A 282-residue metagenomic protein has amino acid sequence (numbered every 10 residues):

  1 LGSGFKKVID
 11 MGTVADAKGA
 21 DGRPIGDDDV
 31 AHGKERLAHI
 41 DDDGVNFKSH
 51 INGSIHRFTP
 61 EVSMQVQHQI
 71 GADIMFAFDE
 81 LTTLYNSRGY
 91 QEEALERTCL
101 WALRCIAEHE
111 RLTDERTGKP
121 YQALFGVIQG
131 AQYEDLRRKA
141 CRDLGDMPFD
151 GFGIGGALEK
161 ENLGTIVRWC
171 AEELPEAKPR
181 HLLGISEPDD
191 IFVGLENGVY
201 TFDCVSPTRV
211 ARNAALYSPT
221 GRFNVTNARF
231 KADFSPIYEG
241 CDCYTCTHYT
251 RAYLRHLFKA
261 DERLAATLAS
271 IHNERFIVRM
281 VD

Functional and structural regions predicted by a protein language model:
L1-T117, A228-K231: Non-catalytic, usually N-terminal nucleic-acid engagement modules in DNA/RNA processing proteins
K34-L37, I74-M75, K139-C141, N162-L163 (+2 more regions): Short hydrophobic/aromatic-rich motifs at helix boundaries and adjacent loops
L37, D42-G44, K48, I55 (+10 more regions): Generic secondary-structure boundary/loop-capping signal
I55, T59, Y90, R97 (+3 more regions): Catalytic cores of large soluble enzymes that bind and process phosphate-bearing ligands
Q65, D189-F192, Y200, A252 (+1 more regions): Active-site phosphate/pyrophosphate-handling residues
D79-N86, G240-D282: C-terminal extensions of enzymes
E96, E108, L112-D114, K119-I237: Glycine-rich phosphate/ribose-binding loops and adjacent secondary-structure elements that form binding surfaces
C99, L103, G164, R168 (+2 more regions): Predominant activation on well-ordered alpha-helical scaffold segments within soluble catalytic domains
